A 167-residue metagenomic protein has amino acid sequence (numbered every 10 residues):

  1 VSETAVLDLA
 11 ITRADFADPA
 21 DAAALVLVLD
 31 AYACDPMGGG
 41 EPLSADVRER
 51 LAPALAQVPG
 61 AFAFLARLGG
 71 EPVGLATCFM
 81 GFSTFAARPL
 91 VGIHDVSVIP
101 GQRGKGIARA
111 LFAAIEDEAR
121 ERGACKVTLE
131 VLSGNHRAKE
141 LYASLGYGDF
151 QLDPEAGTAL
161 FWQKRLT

Functional and structural regions predicted by a protein language model:
E3-A10, F16-A17, C125-T167: C-terminal "cap" of GNAT-fold acetyltransferases
F16-P19, A23-P53: Conserved GNAT-fold acetyl-CoA-binding loop/helix
P53-L65, G92: A short helix-loop-beta-strand connector motif used in the catalytic cores of GNAT acetyltransferases and, in some
A61-A76: Conserved beta-hairpin
E71, G81-I93, R103, G123-C125 (+1 more regions): A conserved beta-turn-beta hairpin within the catalytic core of GNAT-like acetyltransferases that forms part
H94, I99, L132: Residue-level recognition of the GNAT/N-acetyltransferase active site
V98, G104-D117, E140-S144: Conserved acetyl-CoA-binding loop-helix of GNAT-fold acetyltransferases
F112, A119-E130: Conserved GNAT acetyl-CoA-binding A-motif
